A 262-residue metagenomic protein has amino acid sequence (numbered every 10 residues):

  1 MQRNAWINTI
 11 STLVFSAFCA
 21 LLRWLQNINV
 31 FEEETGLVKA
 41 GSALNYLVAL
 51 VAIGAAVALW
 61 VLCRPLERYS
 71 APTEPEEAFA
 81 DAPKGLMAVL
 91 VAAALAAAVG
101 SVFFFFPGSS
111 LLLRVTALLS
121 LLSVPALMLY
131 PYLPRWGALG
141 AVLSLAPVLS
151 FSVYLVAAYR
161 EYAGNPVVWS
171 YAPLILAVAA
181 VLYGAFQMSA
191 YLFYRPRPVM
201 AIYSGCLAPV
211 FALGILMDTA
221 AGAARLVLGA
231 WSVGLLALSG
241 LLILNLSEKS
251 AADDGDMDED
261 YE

Functional and structural regions predicted by a protein language model:
M1-T116, M257-Y261: N-terminal topogenic module of multi-pass integral membrane proteins
S11, S16, S42, S70 (+11 more regions): Generic serine detector
L13-L25, A56-W60, P173-E262: C-terminal transmembrane-bundle signature of multipass membrane proteins, characterized by strong activation on
V14-C19, P83-F103, L113-L127, A141-A157 (+2 more regions): Alpha-helical transmembrane segments of multi-pass integral membrane proteins
L25-L47, V102-L118, L133-L139, V156-I175 (+2 more regions): Membrane-helix interface and helix-disruption motif detector
G54-S70, L122-Y132, V181-S189: Canonical alpha-helical transmembrane segments
Y69-A82, L129-V142, A190-V199: Membrane-interface helix-boundary motifs at transmembrane edges
